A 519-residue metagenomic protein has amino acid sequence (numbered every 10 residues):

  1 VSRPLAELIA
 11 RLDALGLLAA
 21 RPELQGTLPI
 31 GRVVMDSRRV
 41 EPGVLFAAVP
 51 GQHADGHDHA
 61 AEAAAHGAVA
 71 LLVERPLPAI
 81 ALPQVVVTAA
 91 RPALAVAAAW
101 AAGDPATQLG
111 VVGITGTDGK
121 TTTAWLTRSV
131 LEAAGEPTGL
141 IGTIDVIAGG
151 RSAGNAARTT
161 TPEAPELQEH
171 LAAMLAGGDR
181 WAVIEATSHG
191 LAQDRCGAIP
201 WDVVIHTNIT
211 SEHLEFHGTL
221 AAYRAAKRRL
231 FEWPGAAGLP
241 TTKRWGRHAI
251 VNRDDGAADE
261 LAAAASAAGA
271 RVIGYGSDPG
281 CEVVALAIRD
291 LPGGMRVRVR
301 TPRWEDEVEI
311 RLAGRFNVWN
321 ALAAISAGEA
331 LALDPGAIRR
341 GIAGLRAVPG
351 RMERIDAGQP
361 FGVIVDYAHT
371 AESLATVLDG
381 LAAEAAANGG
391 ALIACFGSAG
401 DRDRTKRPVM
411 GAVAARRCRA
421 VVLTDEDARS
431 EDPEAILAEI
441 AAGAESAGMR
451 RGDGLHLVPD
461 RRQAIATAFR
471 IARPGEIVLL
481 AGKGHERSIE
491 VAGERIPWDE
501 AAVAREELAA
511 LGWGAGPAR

Functional and structural regions predicted by a protein language model:
V1-A19, E23, R39-L45, G51-D55 (+5 more regions): ATP-dependent carboxylate-amine ligase
V1-V96, W100, A249, G256 (+6 more regions): N-terminal leader/targeting and accessory segments in enzymes
A60-A65, L175, G197, A414: Non-catalytic positions within long, well-ordered alpha-helices that form the structural scaffold/packing of enzyme
A68, M174, G178-R180, G389 (+1 more regions): Short, high-confidence coil segments that cap the C-terminus of an alpha-helix and link into the following beta-strand
V69, D202, R419: Receiver (REC) domain switch/active-site residues of two-component response regulators
V73-A81, G177-D179, A192, P200-G362 (+4 more regions): Acidic, Mg2+-coordinating active-site environments of NTP-dependent enzymes
R75-L77, T143-I144, T187-H189, I209 (+4 more regions): Short, ordered loop/turn segments at secondary-structure junctions
A93-R253, E260-A268, L322: Phosphate-binding loop of NTP-binding sites
